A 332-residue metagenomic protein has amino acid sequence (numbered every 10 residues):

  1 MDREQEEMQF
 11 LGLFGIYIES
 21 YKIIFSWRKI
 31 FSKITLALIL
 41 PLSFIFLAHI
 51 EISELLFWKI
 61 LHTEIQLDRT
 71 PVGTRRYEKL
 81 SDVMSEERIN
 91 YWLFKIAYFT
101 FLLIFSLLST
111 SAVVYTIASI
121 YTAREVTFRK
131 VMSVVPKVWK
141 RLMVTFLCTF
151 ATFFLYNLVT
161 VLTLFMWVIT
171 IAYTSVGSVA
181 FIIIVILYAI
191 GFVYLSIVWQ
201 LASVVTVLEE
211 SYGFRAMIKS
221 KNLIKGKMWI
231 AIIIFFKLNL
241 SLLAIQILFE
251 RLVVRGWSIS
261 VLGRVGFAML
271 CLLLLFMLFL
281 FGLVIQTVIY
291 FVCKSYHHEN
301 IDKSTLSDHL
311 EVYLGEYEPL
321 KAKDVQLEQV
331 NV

Functional and structural regions predicted by a protein language model:
D2-M8, G15, E19, L40-S43 (+6 more regions): Juxtamembrane transition segments at transmembrane-helix termini in multipass membrane proteins
D2-R3, M8-F10, S32-M143: Eukaryotic helix-linker segments that join adjacent hydrophobic helices
K22-L36, K140-M143, M228-I233: Membrane-interface helix starts
F25, P136-K137, K294: Sec-exported extracytoplasmic/periplasmic mature domains
R28, R124-E125, S211, M228: Residue-level recognition of short, well-ordered coil/turn positions that link secondary-structure elements
T35-L36, F128, F146-L147, L158 (+3 more regions): Residue-level detector of alpha-helical recognition elements and their boundaries
K95-T206, G213: Eukaryotic endomembrane system proteins
